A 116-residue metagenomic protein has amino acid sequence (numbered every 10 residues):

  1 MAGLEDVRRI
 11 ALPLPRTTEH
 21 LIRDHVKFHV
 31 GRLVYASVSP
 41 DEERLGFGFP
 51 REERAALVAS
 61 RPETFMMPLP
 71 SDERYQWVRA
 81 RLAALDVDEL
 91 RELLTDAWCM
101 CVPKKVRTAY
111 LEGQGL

Functional and structural regions predicted by a protein language model:
M1-L116: Charge-dense, helix-prone N-terminal extensions
